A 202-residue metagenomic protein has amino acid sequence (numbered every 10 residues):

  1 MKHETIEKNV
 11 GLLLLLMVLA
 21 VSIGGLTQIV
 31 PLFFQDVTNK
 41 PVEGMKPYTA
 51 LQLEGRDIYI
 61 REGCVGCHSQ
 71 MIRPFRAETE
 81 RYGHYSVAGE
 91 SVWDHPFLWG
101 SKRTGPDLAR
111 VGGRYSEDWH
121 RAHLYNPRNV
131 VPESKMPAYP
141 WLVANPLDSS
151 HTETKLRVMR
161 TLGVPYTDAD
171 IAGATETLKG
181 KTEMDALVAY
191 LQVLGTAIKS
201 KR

Functional and structural regions predicted by a protein language model:
M1-G11, R61-M71, W93-G105: Charged, low-complexity, helix/coiled-coil-prone segments
M1-Y48, L162-T167, V188-R202: Post-cleavage N-terminal segment of exported redox proteins
L13-S22, E80-M184: Electron-transfer interface patches adjacent to heme c in soluble/periplasmic c-type cytochromes and di-/multiheme
V30-V37, E62-G66, M71, F75 (+2 more regions): A generic secondary-structure signal for well-formed alpha-helical elements
L32-M45, A50-L53, S69, Y85-S91 (+1 more regions): Sequence context of c-type cytochrome heme-c attachment sites
D36-I60, I72-T79, T104, A174-T177 (+2 more regions): Electrostatic cytochrome c docking/interface patches
G55, R61-Q70, H120, L187-L191: The canonical Cys-X-X-Cys-His
C67, E133-A138, I198-R202: Surface-exposed patches in mature extracellular/periplasmic domains of secreted proteins
